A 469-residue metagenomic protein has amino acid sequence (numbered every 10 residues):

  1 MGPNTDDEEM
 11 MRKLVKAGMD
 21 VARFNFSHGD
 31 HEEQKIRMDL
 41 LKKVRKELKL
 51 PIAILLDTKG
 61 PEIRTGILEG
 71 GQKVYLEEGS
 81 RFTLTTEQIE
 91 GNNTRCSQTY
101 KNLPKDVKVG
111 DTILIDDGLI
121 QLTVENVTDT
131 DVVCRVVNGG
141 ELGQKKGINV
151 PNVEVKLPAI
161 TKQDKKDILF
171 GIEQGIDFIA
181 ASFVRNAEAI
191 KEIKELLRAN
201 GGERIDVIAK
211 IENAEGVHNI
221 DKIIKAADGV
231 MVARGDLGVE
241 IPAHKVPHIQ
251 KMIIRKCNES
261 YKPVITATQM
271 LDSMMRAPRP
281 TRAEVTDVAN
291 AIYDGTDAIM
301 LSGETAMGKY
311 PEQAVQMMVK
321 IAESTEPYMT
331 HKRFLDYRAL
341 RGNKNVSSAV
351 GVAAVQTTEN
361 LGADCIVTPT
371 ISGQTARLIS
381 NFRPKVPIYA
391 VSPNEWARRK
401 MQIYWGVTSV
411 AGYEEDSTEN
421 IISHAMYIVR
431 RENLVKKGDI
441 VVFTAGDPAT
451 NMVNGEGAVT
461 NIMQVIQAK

Functional and structural regions predicted by a protein language model:
M1-K469: Non-catalytic helical/linker scaffolds that mediate oligomerization, partner binding, and domain coupling around large
